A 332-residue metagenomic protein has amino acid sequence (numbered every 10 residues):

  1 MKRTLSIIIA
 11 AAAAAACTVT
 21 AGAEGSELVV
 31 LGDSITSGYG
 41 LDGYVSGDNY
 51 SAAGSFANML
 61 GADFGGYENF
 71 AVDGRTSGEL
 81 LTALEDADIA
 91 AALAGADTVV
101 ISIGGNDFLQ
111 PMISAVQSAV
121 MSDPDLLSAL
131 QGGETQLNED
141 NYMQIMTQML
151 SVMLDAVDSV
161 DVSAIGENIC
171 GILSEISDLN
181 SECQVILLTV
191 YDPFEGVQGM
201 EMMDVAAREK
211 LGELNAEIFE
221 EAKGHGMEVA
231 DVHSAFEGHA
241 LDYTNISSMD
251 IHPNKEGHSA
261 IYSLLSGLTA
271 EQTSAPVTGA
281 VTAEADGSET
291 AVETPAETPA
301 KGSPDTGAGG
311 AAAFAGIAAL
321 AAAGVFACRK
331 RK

Functional and structural regions predicted by a protein language model:
M1-A11, C328-K332: Positively charged n-region of N-terminal signal peptides that target proteins for export
T18-S26, P299-A311, C328: Sec-dependent signal peptide cleavage junction
E24-D73, I89-A91, N254: Serine-esterase "nucleophile elbow" of acetyl-processing enzymes
E79-V160, D192: Oxyanion-hole/transition-state-stabilizing segment in secreted/luminal serine hydrolases and related acyltransferases
M146-D155, L173-R208: Active-site segments of SGNH/GDSL-like serine hydrolases that catalyze O-acetyl group transfer/hydrolysis on lipids
V190-V277: Catalytic His-Asp segment of secreted/periplasmic serine-dependent ester chemistry enzymes
G267-T306: C-terminal low-complexity, Ser/Thr- and acidic/Pro-rich disordered "stalk" regions positioned immediately N-terminal
G310-K330: A cross-kingdom C-terminal cell-surface attachment/processing module
